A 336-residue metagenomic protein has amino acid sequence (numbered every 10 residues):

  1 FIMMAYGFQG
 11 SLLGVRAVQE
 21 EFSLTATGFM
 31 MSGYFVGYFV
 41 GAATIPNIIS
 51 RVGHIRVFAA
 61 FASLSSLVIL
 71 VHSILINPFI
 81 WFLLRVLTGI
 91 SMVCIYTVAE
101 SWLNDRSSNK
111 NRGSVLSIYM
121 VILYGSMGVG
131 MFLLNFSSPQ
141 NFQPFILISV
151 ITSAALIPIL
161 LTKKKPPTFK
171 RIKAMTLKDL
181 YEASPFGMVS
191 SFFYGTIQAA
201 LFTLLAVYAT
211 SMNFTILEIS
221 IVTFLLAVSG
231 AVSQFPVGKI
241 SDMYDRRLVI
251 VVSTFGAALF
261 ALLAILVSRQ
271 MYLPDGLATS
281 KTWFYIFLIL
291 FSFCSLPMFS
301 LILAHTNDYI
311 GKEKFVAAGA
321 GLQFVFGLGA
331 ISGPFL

Functional and structural regions predicted by a protein language model:
F1-F35, G187, S191, T196-Y208 (+2 more regions): Helix-loop boundary and gating motifs at the non-cytosolic
G41-H54, S138, S233-D245: Helix-to-loop junctions at the C-terminal end of transmembrane segments in multipass secondary transporters
R56-L70, S149, L248-L263: Structural signature of the two symmetry-related core transmembrane helices
F79-R85, G187, S280-L288: Short hydrophobic/alpha-helical segments at membrane-entry points of transmembrane helices in Major Facilitator
V86-V121: Cytoplasmic helix-loop-helix junction between adjacent transmembrane helices in 12-TM secondary transporters
C94-S107, L296-I310: Intracellular juxtamembrane helix-capping segments at the cytosolic ends of symmetry-related transmembrane helices
L134-N135, S149-F169: C-terminal membrane-cytosol helix-exit motif in multi-pass small-molecule transporters
R247-S300: C-terminal transmembrane helical hairpin of 12-TM major facilitator-type secondary transporters
